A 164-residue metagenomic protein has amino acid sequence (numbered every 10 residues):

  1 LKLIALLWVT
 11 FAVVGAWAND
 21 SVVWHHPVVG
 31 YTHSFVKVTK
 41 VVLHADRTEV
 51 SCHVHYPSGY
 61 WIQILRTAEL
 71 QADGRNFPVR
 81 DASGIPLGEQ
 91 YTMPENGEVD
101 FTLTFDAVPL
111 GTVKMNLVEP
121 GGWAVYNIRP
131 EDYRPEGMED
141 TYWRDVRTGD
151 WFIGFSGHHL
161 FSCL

Functional and structural regions predicted by a protein language model:
L1-L7: Sec-dependent signal peptide recognition, specifically the positively charged N-region followed immediately by
T10-V13: N-terminal signal peptide c-region/cleavage motif recognized by signal peptidases
N19-G149, F155: Conserved functional micro-motifs across diverse proteins
G149, H158-L164: Central antiparallel beta-sheet cores of small beta-barrel/beta-sandwich binding domains
